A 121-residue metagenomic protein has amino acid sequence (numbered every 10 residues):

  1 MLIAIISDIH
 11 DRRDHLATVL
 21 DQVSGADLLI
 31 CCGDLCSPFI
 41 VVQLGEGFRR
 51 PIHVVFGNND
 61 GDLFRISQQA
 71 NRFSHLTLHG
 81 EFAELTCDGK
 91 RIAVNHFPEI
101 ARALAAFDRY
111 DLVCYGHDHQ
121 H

Functional and structural regions predicted by a protein language model:
M1-A4, E84-I92: Beta-strand-turn-beta hairpins that frame and shape the catalytic cleft of phosphate-ester-processing enzymes
M1-R50, G61-L76, G80-E81: N-terminal active-site segment of His-dependent metallophosphoesterases
D8, G33-D34, G57, H96 (+1 more regions): Active-site glycine-centered loops adjacent to acidic/histidine catalytic or metal-binding residues that shape
Q22-G25, C87, A106-D108: Glycine-rich phosphate-binding loop signature in dinucleotide/nucleotide-binding domains
L44, L85, V94-H96: Generic structural signal for conserved hydrophobic packing positions in ordered secondary structure
P51-H53, R91-H121: Conserved beta-sheet core of the metallophosphoesterase superfamily
N58-N59, F82, P98: Short, flexible active-site-adjacent loop segments at beta-strand->alpha-helix junctions, enriched in small/polar
E81-A83, H121: Residue-level detector of beta-strand structural context in well-folded domains
